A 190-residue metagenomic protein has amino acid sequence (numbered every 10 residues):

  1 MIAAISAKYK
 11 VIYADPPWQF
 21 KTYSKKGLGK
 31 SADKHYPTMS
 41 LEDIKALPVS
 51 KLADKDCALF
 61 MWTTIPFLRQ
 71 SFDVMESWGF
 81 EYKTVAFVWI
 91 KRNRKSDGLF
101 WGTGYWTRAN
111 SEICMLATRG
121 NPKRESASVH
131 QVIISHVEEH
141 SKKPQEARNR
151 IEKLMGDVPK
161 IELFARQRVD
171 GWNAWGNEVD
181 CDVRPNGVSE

Functional and structural regions predicted by a protein language model:
M1-E190: Class I S-adenosyl-L-methionine-dependent methyltransferase catalytic core
